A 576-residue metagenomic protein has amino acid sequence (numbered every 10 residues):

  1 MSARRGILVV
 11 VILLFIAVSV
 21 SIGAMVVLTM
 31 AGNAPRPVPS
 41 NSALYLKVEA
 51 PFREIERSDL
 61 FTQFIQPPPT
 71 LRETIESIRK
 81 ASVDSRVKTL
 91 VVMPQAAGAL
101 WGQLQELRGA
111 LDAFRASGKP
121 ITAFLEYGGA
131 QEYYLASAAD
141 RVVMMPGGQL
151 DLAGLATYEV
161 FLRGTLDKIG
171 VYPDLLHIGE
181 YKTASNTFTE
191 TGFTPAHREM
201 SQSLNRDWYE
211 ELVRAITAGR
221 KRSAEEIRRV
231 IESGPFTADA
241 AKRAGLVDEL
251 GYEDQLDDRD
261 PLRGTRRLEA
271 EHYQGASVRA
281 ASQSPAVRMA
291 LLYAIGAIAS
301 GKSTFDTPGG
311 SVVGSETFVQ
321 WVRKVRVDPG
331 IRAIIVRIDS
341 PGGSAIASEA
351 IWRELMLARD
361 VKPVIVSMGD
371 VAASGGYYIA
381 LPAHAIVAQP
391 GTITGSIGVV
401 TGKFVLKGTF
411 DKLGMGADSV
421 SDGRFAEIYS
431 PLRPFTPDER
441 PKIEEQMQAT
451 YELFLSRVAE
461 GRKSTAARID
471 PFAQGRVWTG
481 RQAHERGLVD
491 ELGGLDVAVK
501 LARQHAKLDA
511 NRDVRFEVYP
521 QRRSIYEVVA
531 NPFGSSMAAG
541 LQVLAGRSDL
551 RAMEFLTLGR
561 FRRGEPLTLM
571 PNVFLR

Functional and structural regions predicted by a protein language model:
S2-N33, S40-N41: Hydrophobic alpha-helical transmembrane signal-anchor segments
P35, S42-V160, S282-T409: Cleft-lining beta-strand/loop regions that shape enzyme active-site pockets
P37-S40, A280-V287, L508-A510, F561-R562: Extracellular/periplasmic catalytic domains that process cell-envelope and extracellular macromolecules
I121, E159, R163-P261, K407 (+1 more regions): Charged, glycine-interspersed solvent-exposed loop segments at helix/strand-loop junctions that cap or gate access
R263-V287: A contiguous, basic/glycine-rich beta-loop/short-helix subdomain that forms a polymer-engagement track
A286-K324, Q446, Y519-R576: Intrinsic disorder and flexible/low-complexity segments
A294-G296, I338-S340, M368-D370, A383 (+10 more regions): Active-site proximal loops enriched in glycine and acidic residues that flank catalytic Cys/His/Asp and coordinate
V497-N531: C-terminal intrinsically disordered, low-complexity extensions immediately downstream of enzyme catalytic cores
